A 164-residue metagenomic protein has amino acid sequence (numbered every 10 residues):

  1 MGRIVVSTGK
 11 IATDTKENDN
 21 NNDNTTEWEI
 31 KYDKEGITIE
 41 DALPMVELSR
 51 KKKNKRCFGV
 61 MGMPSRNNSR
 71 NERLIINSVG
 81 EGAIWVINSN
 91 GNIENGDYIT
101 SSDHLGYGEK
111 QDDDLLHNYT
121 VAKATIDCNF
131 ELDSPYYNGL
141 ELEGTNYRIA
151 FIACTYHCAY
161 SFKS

Functional and structural regions predicted by a protein language model:
M1-S164: Extracellular receptor-binding modules and their adjoining Ser/Thr/Gly/Asp/Asn-rich linkers
